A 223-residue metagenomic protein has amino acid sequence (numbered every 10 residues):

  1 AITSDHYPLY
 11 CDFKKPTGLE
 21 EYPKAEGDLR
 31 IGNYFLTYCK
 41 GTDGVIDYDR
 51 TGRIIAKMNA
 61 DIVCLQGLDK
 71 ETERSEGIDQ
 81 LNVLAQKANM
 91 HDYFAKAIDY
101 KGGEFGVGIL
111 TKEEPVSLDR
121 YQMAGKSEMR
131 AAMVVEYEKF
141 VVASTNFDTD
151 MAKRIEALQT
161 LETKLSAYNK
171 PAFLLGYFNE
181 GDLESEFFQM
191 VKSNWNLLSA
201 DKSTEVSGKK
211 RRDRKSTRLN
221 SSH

Functional and structural regions predicted by a protein language model:
A1, M90-Y93, D119, Q189-K209: His/Asp/Glu-enriched short active-site or ligand-binding loop at hydrolase and phosphoryl-transfer sites
A1-T3, Y7-L19, D43, L68-F140: Structured beta-strand-rich core segments of catalytic domains in phosphoester-bond hydrolases
H6, F35, G176-Y177: Active-site glycine-centered loops adjacent to acidic/histidine catalytic or metal-binding residues that shape
D28-D49, D69-E73, D148-A152: Acidic/histidine-rich helix-loop elements that form or flank divalent-metal/phosphate-binding sites at the catalytic
I55, N59-L68: Proline-aspartate-enriched helix->loop->beta-strand connector
V63-Q66, Y93-K96, F173-Y177, L198-K202: Active-site neighborhood of phospho(di)ester-bond hydrolases with catalytic His/Asp-centered motifs
V134-A143, R154-Q189: His/acidic metal-ligating clusters that form di-metal
T217-H223: Conserved small/polar residues in nucleotide/adenosyl-binding loops
